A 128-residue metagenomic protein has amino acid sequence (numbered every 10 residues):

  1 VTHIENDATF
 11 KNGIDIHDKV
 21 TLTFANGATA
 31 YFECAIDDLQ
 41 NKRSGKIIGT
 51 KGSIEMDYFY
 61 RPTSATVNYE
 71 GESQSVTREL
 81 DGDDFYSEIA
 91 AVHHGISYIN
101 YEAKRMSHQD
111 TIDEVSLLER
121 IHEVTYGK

Functional and structural regions predicted by a protein language model:
V1-R61, A90-I99: Contiguous beta-strand/loop segments that form the cofactor/metal-binding neighborhood of enzyme cores
I14, N41, Y86, R105 (+1 more regions): Loop/helix-junction capping segments adjacent to catalytic residues or to phosphate/diphosphate-binding pockets
A25, A91-K128: C-terminal helix-rich "cap/oligomerization" subdomain common to oxidoreductases
G27, G71-E72: Detector for glycine-centered tight turns/loop "hinges" at secondary-structure junctions
G45, P62-G71: Short polybasic amphipathic segments
M56, T77-A90, M106: Active-site loop of classical SDR/Rossmann-like NAD(P)-dependent oxidoreductases, centered on the catalytic Tyr-X3-Lys
F59-Y60, F85-S87, I121-H122: Tryptophan-centric aromatic hotspots in well-structured domains and transmembrane helices
